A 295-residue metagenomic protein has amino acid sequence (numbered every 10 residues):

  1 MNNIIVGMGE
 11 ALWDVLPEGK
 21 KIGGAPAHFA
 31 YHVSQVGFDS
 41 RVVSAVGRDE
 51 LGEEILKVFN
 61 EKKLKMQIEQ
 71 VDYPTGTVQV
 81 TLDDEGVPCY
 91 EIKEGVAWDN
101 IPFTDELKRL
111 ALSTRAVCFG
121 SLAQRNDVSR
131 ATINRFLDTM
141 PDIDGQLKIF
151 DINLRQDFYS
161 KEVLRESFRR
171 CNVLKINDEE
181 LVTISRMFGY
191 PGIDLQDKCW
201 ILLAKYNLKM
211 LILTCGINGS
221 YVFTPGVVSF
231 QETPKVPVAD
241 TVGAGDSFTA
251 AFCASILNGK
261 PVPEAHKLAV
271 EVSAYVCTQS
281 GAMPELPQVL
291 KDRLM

Functional and structural regions predicted by a protein language model:
M1-L64, V78, V238: Glycine-rich phosphate/adenosyl-contacting loop at the front of the ribokinase-like
M1-N3, F188, G192-M295: Conserved phosphate-binding/catalytic region of the ribokinase-like
I4, L147, V173, K209-M210: Proline-centered loop/turn at the N-terminus of a beta-strand
V15, E91, I184, V276: Residues that scaffold the ATP/ADP-binding catalytic core of kinase and kinase-like folds
D39-S121, D138, D144, D292-M295: Conserved N-terminal subdomain of the carbohydrate kinase-like
R109-L110, E166-S167, A204: Structural alpha-helical scaffold elements that stabilize or flank donor/cofactor-binding regions in carbohydrate
A116, S121-D197: Conserved beta-alpha-beta core of the PfkB/ribokinase-like small-molecule kinase fold
